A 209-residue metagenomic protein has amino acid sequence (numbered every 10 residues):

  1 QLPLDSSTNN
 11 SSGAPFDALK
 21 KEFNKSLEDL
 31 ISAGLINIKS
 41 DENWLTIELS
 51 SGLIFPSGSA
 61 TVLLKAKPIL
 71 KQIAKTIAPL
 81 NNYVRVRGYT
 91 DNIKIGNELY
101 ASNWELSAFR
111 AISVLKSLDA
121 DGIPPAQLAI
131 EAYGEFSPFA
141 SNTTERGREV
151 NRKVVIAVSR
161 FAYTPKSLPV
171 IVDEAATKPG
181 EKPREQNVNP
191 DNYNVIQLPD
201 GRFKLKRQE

Functional and structural regions predicted by a protein language model:
Q1-S50, G58, T164-Q208: Juxtamembrane linker/hinge segments adjacent to a transmembrane helix in small membrane proteins
S6, N10, S32, D41 (+6 more regions): A near-ubiquitous, low-amplitude feature marking generic local secondary-structure context
F16-L35, I47, G58-G88, N92 (+1 more regions): Periplasmic peptidoglycan-binding/anchoring modules of Gram-negative envelope and division proteins
I31-A33, P79, I123-P125, N151 (+1 more regions): Short, well-ordered coil/turn elements that cap or connect secondary structure elements
L35-K39, W44-T46, Y83-R85, Q127-A129 (+1 more regions): Residues at or immediately flanking beta-strands
I54-L64, Y89-V172, V195-P199, K204-Q208: Periplasmic OmpA-like peptidoglycan-binding domain that tethers envelope proteins to the cell wall
K71-Q72, P79-L80, A162-T164, P179-G180: Short, intrinsically disordered/low-complexity patches at protein termini and at juxtamembrane boundaries
